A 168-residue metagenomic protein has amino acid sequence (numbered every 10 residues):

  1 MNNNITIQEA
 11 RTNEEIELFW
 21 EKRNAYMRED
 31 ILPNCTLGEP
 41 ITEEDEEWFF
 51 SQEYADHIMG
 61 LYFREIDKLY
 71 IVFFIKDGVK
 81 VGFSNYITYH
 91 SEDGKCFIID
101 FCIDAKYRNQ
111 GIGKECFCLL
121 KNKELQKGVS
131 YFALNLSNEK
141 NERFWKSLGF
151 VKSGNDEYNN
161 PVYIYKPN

Functional and structural regions predicted by a protein language model:
N4-T6: Extreme N-terminal starter segment of soluble prokaryotic enzymes
E9-G94, I99, D104, K123 (+1 more regions): Acetyl-CoA-dependent GNAT
I103, N109-N122, S147: Conserved acetyl-CoA-binding loop-helix of GNAT-fold acetyltransferases
K114, N138-P161: Conserved active-site alpha-helix within GNAT-family acetyltransferase domains
E124-S137: Conserved GNAT acetyl-CoA-binding A-motif
V162-N168: Short beta-strand-to-coil "C-cap" segments at the C-terminal boundary of structured domains/repeats, marking
